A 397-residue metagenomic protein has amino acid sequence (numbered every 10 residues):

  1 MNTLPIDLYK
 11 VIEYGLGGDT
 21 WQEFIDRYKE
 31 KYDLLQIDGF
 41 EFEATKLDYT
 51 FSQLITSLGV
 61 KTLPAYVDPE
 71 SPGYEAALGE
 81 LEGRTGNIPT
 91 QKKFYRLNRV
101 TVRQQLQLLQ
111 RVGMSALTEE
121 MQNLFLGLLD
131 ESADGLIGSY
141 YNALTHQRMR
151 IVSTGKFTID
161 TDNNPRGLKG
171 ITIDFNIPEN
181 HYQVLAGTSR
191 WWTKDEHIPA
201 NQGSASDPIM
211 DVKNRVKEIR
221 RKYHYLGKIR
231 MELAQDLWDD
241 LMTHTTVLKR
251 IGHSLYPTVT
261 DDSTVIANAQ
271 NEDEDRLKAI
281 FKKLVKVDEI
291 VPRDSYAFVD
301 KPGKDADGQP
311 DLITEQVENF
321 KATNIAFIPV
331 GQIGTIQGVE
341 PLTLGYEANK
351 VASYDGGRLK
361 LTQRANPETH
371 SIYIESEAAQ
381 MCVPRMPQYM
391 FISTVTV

Functional and structural regions predicted by a protein language model:
M1-S52, V383-V397: N-terminal alpha-helical "arm" segments
Y14, G18, R27-K31, S115 (+4 more regions): Surface-exposed polar/charged interaction patches
I25, D211-V216, K350-V351, C382: Short, Φ-rich (hydrophobic/aromatic) sequence segments
I37-V112, R166-D174: Assembly/oligomerization interface modules of large self-assembling protein complexes
D38-G59, G135-G138, N142-T172, I177 (+1 more regions): Contiguous N-terminal and early-domain "leader" segments and peripheral loops that mark the onset or edge of a domain
P89-H181, D207-D239, H370-A378: Long, contiguous amphipathic alpha-helices that act as assembly "spine/axial" helices in icosahedral shell and virion
R166-F281: Extended, solvent-exposed, turn-rich assembly/linker loops in the middle of proteins
G203, V247-V397: Sequence/fold signature of self-assembling virion shell proteins
